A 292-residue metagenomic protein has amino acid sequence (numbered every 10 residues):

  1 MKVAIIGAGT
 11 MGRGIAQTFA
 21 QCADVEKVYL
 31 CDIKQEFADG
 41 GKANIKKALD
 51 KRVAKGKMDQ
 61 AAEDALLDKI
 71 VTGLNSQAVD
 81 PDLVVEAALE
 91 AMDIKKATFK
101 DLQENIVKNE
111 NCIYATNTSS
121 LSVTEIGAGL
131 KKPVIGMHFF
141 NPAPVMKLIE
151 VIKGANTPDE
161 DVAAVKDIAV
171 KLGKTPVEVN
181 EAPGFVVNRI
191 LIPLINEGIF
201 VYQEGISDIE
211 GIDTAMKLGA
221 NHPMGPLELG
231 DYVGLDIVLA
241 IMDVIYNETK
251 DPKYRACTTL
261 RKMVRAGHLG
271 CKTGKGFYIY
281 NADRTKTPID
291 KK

Functional and structural regions predicted by a protein language model:
M1-K51, N105: NAD(P)+-binding Rossmann beta1-loop-alpha1 motif at the extreme N-terminus of oxidoreductases
T10, I33-F37, K51-I113, L121: Rossmann-like NAD(P)-binding element
D24, A163, V170-E181, Q203-E204 (+1 more regions): NAD(P)-dependent Rossmann-like dehydrogenase/reductase catalytic/cofactor-binding core
K34, D59, P158, S207-G211: Helix N-cap / loop-to-helix initiation motif
E36-K47, I94, E160-K171, T214 (+1 more regions): A non-catalytic, amphipathic alpha-helix used as a structural packing/dimerization or gating element in enzyme scaffolds
C112-N180, F185-R189: Rossmann-fold dinucleotide-binding core
